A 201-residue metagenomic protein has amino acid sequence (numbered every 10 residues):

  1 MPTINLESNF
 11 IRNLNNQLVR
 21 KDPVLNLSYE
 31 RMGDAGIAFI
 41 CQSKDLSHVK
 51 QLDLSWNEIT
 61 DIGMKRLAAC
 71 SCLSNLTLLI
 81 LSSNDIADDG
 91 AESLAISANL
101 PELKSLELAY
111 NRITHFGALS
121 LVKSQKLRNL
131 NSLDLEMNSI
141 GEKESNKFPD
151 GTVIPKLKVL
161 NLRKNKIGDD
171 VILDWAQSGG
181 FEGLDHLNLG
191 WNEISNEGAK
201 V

Functional and structural regions predicted by a protein language model:
M1-E58: N-terminal segments that cap or nucleate solenoid repeat domains
T3-S8, E30-A38, E58-K65, D85-E92 (+4 more regions): Short, solvent-exposed loop/turn at the beta-strand->alpha-helix junction within individual leucine-rich repeat
F10-R20, F39-S47, R66-S74, S93-P101 (+3 more regions): Leucine-rich repeat
D22, D34, D45, D53 (+7 more regions): Acidic-enriched, low-complexity/disordered segments with a strong bias for Aspartate over Glutamate
P23-L27, V49-L54, L76-L81, L103-L108 (+3 more regions): Conserved hydrophobic beta-strand positions in leucine-rich repeat
S55-E58, I62, L76-I86, G90 (+4 more regions): N-terminal hydrophobic targeting segments
K104-D169, G183: Solenoidal tandem-repeat scaffolds enriched in leucines and small polar residues
R163-K166, I172-Q177, G183-G190, V201: Ampipathic, surface-exposed secondary-structure segments
